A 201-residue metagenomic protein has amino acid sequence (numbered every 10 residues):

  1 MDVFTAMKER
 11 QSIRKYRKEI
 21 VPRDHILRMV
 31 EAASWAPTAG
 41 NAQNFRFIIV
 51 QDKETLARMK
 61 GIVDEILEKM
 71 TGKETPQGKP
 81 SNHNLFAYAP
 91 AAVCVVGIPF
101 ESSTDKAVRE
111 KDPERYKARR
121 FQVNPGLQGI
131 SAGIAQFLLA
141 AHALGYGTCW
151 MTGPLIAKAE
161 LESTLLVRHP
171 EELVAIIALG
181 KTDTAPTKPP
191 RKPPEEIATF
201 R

Functional and structural regions predicted by a protein language model:
M1-I20, D24-R28: Short acidic N-proximal helix/loop "leader" segments that mark the beginning of a domain or an inter-domain linker
F4-A6, Q11-I13, E172-R201: C-terminal helix-cap and adjacent tail motif
M29, A33-S34, V93, P99 (+1 more regions): Small-aliphatic-rich amphipathic alpha-helix that forms the alpha element of a beta-alpha
W35-N41: Glycine-rich phosphate/pyrophosphate-binding beta-alpha loops
N41-N44, A87-A89, P170-E172: Short, basic and Ser/Thr-rich N-terminal targeting/leader segments
R46-G129: Glycine/small-residue-rich phosphate/adenosyl-binding loop
E101, S163-L179: Short, conserved aromatic-histidine micro-motifs
T104-V108, E160, P189: A short secondary-structure junction signal
